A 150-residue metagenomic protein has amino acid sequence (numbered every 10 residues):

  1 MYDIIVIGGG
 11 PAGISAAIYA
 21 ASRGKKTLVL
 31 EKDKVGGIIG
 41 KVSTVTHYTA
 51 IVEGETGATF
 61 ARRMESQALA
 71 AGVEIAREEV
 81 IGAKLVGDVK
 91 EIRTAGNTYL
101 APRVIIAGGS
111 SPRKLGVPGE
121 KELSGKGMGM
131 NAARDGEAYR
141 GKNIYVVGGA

Functional and structural regions predicted by a protein language model:
M1-I7, S22-R23, V73-N143: FAD-binding core/adjacent interface of flavoenzyme oxidoreductases
I5-I7, A21-K41: Glycine-rich FAD pyrophosphate-binding loop
I7-A12, V147-A150: Glycine-rich Rossmann-fold phosphate-binding loop(s) that bind the pyrophosphate of adenine dinucleotide cofactors
P11-A16, G125: Short glycine/serine/threonine-rich phosphate/pyrophosphate-binding segments that cradle anionic phosphate groups
A12, K34-V35, S111: Conserved Rossmann-like nucleotide-cofactor binding loop
I18-S22, K32, R140-A150: Rossmann-like NAD(P)H-binding beta-loop-alpha module
G40-T98: N-terminal Rossmann-like dinucleotide/flavin-binding domain of flavoprotein oxidoreductases that bind FAD/FMN
